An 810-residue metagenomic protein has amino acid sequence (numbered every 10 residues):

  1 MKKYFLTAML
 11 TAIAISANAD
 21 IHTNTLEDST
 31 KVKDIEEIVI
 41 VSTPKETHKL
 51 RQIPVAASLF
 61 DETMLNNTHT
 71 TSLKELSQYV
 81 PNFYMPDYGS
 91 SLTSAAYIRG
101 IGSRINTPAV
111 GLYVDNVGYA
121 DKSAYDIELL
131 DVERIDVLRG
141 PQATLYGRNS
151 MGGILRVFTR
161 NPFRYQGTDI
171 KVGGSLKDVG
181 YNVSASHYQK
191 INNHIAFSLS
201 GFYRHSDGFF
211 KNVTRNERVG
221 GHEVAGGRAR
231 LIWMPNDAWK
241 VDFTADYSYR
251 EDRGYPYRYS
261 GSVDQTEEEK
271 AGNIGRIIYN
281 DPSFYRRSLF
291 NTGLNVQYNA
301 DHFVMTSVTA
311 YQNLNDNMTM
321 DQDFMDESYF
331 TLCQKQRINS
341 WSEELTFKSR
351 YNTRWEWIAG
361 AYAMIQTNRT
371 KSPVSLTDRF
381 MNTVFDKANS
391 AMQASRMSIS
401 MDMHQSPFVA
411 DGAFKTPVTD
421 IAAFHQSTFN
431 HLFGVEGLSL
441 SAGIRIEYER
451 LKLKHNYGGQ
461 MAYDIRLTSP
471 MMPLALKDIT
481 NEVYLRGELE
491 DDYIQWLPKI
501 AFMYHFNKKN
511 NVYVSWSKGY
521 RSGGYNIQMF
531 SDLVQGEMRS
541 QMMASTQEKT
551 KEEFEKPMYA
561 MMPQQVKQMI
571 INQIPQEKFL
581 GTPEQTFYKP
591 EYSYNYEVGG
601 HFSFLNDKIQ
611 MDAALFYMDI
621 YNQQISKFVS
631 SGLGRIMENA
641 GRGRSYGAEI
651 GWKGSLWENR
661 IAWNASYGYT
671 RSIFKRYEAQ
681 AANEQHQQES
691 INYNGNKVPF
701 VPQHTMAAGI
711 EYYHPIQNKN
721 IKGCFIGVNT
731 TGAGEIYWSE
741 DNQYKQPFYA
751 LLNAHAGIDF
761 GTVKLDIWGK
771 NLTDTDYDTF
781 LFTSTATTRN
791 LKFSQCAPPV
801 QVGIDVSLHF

Functional and structural regions predicted by a protein language model:
I38, Y520, N659-R660, T730-S739 (+1 more regions): C-terminal beta-signal and adjacent terminal beta-strands/loops of Gram-negative outer-membrane beta-barrel proteins
K74-V117: Extracytoplasmic beta-strand/coil segments of soluble accessory domains associated with Gram-negative outer-membrane
P108, D121, L130-E133, T144-N212 (+5 more regions): Outer-membrane beta-barrel translocator/receptor signature
D115-P141: Short acidic/polar hinge/loop motifs at secondary-structure boundaries that mediate gating or recognition
R164-Y165, G173, K190-Y279, L314-S328 (+6 more regions): Periplasmic-side early beta-strands and strand-to-turn transitions of outer-membrane beta-barrels
K211-E217, Y255-I278, D323-F330, P373-A410 (+5 more regions): Solvent-exposed loop segments that connect transmembrane elements
N295-M320, Y513, R539-E638, R644-Y646 (+1 more regions): Membrane-embedded beta-barrel scaffold of Gram-negative outer-membrane proteins
K348, N352, I358, F433-G434 (+3 more regions): Gram-negative outer-membrane beta-barrel transporters
